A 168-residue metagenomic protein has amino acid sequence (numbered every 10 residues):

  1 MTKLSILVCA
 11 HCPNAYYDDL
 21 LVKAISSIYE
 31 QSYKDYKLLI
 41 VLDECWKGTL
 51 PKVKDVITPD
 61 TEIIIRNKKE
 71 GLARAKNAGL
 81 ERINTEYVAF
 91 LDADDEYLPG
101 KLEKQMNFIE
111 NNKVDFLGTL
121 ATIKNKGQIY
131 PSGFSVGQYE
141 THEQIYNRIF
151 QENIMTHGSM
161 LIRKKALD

Functional and structural regions predicted by a protein language model:
M1-D168: Nucleotide-sugar donor-binding/catalytic module of glycosyltransferases that assemble extracellular/cell-envelope
